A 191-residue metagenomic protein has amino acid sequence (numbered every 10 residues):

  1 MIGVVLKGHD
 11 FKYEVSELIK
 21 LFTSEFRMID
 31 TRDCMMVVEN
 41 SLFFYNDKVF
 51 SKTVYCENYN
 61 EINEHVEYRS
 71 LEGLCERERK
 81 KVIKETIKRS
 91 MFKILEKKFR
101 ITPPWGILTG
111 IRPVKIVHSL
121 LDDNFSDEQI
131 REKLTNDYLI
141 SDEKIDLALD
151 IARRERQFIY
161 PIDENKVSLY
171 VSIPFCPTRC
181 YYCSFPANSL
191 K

Functional and structural regions predicted by a protein language model:
M1-P104, H118: A short, structured N-terminal alpha-helical element that caps or precedes a catalytic domain
M35-S41, L108-I111, K115-D123, N136: SAM-dependent transferase fold signal centered on methyltransferase-like domains, encompassing both Class I
K84, G106-G110, D123, I162 (+2 more regions): Short capping loops/turns at secondary-structure boundaries
T86, S90, R112, F175-T178: Generic alpha-helical secondary structure signal
L95-T102, D122-L169: N-terminal [4Fe-4S]-dependent radical SAM core
R100-I116, T178-R179, C183-P186: Long, charged N-terminal interaction/targeting segments
N165-K191: Canonical Radical SAM [4Fe-4S] cluster-binding loop centered on the CxxxCxxC motif and its immediate flanking residues
